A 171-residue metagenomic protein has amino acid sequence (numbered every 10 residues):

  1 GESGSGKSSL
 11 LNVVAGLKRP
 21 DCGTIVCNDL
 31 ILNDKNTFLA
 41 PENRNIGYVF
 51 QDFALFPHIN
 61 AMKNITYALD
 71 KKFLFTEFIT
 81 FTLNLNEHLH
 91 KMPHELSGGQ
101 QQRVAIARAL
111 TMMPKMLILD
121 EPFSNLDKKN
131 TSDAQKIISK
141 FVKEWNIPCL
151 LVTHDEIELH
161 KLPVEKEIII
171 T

Functional and structural regions predicted by a protein language model:
A15: Helix-to-loop junction immediately C-terminal to a conserved catalytic motif
I31-G47: ABC ATPase NBD coupling module
F73-H88, S139-K140: Conserved ABC ATPase "signature" region
M92-L96, Q100-Q102: Conserved ABC ATPase signature
I106: Hydrophobic anchor residue at the start of the ABC signature
T111-K115: A short, proline-enriched helix->beta-strand linker immediately N-terminal to the Walker B motif in ABC-type P-loop
L117-E121: Catalytic Walker B motif of ABC-type/P-loop ATPase nucleotide-binding domains
